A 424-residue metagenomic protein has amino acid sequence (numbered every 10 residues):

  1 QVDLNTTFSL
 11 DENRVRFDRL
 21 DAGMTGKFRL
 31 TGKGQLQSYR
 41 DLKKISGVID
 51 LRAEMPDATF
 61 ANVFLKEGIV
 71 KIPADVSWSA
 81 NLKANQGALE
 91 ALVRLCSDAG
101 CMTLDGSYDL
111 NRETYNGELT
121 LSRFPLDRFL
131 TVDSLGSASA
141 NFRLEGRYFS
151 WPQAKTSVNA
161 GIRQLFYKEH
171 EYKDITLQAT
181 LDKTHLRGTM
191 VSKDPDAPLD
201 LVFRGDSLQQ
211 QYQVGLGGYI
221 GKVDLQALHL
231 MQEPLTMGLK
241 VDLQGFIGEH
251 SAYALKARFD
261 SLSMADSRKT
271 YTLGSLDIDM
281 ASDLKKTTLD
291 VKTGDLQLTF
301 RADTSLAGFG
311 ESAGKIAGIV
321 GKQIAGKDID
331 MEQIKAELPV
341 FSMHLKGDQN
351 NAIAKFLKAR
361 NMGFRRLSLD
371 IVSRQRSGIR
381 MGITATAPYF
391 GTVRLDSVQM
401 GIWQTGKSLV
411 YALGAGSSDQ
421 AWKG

Functional and structural regions predicted by a protein language model:
Q1-G424: Interface amphipathic segments
